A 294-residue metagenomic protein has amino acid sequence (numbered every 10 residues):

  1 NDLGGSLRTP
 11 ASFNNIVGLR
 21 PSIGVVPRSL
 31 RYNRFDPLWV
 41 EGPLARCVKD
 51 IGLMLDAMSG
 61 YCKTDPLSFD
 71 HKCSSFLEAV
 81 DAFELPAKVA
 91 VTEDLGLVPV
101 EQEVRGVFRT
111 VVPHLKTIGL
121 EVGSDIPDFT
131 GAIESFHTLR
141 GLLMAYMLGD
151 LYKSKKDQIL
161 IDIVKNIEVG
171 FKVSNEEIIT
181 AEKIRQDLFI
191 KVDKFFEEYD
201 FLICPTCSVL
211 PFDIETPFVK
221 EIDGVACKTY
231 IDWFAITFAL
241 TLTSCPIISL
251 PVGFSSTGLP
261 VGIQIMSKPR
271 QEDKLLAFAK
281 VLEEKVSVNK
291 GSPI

Functional and structural regions predicted by a protein language model:
N1-V98, R109-T117, V173, I178-I179 (+3 more regions): Structural helix-boundary/capping segments
N14-G18, L139-L143, K220-I222, M266-S267: Short, hinge-like loop/turn segments at secondary-structure boundaries
L67-S68, T180, F212-W233: Short, surface-exposed loop/helix-turn segments at secondary-structure junctions that function as lids/hinges flanking
E78-T92, L139-D193, P205, V209-L210 (+2 more regions): Short helix-loop capping/hinge segments that flank enzyme active sites or metal/cofactor-binding pockets
Q102-V104, I133-L142, D213-V219: Short glycine/threonine-rich loop-to-helix capping motif typified by GTGT followed within a few residues by an Asp-Pro
E121-I126: General small-molecule cofactor/ligand-binding pocket signal
D200-L202: Short, Asp-centered acidic motifs that coordinate Mg2+ and/or phosphate in catalytic or ligand-binding sites
Y230-T243: Hydrophobic alpha-helical segments in the ANL/AMP-binding
